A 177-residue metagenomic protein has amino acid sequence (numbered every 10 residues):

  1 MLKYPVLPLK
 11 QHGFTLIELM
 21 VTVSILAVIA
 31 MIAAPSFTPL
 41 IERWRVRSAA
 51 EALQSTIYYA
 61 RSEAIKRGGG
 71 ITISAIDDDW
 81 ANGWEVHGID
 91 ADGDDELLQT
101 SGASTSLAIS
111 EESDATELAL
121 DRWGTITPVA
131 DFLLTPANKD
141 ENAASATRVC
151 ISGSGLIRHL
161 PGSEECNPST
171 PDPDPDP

Functional and structural regions predicted by a protein language model:
L2-L7, V28-Y58, S62, K66 (+1 more regions): N-terminal helix-rich module
Y4-A27: Glycine-centered recognition micro-motifs in short, flexible terminal segments and loops
